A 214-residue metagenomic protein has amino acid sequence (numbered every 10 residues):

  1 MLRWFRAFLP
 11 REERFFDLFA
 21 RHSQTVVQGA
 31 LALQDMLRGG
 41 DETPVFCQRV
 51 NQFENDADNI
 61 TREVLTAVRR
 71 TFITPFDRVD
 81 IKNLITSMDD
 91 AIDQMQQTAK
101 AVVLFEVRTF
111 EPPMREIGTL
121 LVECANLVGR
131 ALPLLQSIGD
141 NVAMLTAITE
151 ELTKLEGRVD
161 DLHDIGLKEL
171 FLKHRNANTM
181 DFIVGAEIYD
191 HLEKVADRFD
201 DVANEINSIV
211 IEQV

Functional and structural regions predicted by a protein language model:
M1-V214: Cytosolic, long alpha-helical scaffolding segments
